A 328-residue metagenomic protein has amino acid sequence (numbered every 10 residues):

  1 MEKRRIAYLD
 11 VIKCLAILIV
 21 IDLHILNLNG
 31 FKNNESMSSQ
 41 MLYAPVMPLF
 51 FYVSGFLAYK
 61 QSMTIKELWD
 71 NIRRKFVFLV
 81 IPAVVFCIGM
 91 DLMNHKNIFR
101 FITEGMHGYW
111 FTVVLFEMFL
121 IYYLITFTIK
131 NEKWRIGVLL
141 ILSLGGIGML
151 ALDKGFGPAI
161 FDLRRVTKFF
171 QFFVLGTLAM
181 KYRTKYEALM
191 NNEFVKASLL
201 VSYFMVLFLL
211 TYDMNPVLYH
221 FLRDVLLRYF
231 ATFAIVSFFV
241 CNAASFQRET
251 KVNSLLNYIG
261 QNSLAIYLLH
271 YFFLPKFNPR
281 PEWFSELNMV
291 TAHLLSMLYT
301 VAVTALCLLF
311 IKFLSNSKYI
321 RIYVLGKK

Functional and structural regions predicted by a protein language model:
M1-K328: Alpha-helical transmembrane segments and their immediate juxtamembrane cytosolic regions
